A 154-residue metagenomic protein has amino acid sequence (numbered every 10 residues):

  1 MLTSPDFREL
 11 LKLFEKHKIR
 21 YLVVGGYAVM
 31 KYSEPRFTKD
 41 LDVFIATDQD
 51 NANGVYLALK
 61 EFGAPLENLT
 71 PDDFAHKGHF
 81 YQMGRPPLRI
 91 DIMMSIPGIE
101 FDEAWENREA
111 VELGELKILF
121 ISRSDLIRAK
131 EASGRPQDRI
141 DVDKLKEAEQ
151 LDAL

Functional and structural regions predicted by a protein language model:
M1-L154: Compositionally biased terminal segments of proteins
